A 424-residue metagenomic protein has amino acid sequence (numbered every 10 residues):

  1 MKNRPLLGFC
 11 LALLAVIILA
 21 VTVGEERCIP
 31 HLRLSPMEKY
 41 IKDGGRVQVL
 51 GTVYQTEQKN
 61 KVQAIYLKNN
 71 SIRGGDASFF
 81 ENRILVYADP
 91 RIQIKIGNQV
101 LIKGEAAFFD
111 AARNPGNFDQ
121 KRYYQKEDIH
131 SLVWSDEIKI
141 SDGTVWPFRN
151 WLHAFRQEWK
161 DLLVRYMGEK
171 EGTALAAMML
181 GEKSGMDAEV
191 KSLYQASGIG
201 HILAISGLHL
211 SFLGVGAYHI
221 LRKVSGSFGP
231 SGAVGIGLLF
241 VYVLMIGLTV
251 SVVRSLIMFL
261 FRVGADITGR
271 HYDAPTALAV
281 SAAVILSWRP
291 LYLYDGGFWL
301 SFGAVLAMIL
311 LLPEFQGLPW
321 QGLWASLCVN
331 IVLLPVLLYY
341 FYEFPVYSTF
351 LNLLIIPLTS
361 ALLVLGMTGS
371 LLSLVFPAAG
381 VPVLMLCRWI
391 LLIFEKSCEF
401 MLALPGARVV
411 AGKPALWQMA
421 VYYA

Functional and structural regions predicted by a protein language model:
N3, G8-I17, D187-T349, A411-A424: Hydrophobic alpha-helical transmembrane segments in multi-pass membrane proteins
L14-H201: Membrane-interface helix/helix-cap signal primarily in integral membrane proteins
G51, G104, M178, S206 (+5 more regions): Divalent metal-coordination and catalytic microenvironments
R73-D76, P90-E105, R122-Y124, I129 (+3 more regions): Non-globular, low-confidence helical/coil segments that flank catalytic cores
V145-R149, H153, M179-S184, I246-S251 (+2 more regions): Hydrophobic alpha-helical transmembrane segments
D161, S192, R222, L239 (+5 more regions): Short amphipathic alpha-helical coupling elements at transmembrane boundaries
A177, G181, I236, L386-W389: Short acidic/histidine-centered micro-motifs embedded in hydrophobic/aromatic stretches that mark compact functional
V305-A407: Alpha-helical transmembrane segments of multi-pass integral membrane proteins
